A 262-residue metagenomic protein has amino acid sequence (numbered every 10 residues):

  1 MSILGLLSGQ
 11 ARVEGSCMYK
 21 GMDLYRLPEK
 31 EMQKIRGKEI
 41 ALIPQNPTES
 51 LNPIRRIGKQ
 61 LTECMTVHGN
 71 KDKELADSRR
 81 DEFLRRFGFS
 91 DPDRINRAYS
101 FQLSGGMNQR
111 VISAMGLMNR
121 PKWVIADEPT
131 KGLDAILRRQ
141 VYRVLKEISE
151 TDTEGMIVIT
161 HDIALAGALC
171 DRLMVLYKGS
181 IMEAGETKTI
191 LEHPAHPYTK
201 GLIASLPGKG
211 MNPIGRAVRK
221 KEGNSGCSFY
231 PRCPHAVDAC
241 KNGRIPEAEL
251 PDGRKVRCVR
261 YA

Functional and structural regions predicted by a protein language model:
R12-D23: Conserved ABC transporter NBD signature motif
L24-A41, V67, T189-P194, G223: ABC ATPase NBD coupling module
L61, S113, V141: Hydrophobic anchor residue at the start of the ABC signature
M118-K122: A short, proline-enriched helix->beta-strand linker immediately N-terminal to the Walker B motif in ABC-type P-loop
V124-D127: Catalytic Walker B motif of ABC-type/P-loop ATPase nucleotide-binding domains
L133-M211: P-loop NTP-binding/switch modules centered on Walker-like glycine-rich loops
E186-A262: Charged, flexible cofactor/metal-binding loops and thiol motifs
